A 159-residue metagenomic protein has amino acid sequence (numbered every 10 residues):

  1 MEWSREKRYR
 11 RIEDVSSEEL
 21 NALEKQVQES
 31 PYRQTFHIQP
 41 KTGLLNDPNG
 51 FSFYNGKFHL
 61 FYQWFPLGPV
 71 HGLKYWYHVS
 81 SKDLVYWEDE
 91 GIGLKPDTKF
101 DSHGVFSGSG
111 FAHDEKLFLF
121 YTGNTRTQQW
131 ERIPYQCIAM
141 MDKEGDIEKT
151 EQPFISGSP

Functional and structural regions predicted by a protein language model:
M1-P159: Beta-rich carbohydrate-recognition and catalytic domains
